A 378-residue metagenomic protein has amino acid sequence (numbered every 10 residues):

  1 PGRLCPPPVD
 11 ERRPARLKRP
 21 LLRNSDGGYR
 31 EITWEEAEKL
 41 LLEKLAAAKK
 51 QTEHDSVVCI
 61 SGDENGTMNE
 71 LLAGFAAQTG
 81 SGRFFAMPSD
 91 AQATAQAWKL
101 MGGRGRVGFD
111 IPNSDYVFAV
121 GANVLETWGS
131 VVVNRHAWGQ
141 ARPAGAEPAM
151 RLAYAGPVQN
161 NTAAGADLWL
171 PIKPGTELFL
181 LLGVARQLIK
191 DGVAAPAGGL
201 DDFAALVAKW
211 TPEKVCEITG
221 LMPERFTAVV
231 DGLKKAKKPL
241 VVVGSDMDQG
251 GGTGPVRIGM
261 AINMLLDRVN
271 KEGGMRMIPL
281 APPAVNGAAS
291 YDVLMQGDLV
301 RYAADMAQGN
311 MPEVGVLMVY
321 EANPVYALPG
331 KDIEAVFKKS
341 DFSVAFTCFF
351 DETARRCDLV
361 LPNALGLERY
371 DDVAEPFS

Functional and structural regions predicted by a protein language model:
P1-D191, K209, M222, F226 (+4 more regions): N-terminal export/assembly segments and adjacent metallocofactor-ligating motifs of anaerobic energy-metabolism
V57, F84, L152, P239 (+2 more regions): Hydrophobic/aromatic residues located in beta-strands of well-ordered beta-sheets within soluble catalytic
I111-P112, A163, L233-K234, M311 (+2 more regions): A short, aliphatic-rich alpha-helical micro-motif
T127-G129, T162, G250-G252, Y326-P329 (+2 more regions): Extracytoplasmic/secreted cell-surface and envelope-processing proteins
N161, F350-S378: Flexible glycine/proline-rich, aromatic-decorated loop/lid segments
V193-V215: Internal, active-site/partner-interface "lid" segment
L233-N310: A glycine-rich, hydrophobic/aromatic-adjacent loop/helix-cap motif
K331-D351: Phosphate/diphosphate-binding loops
